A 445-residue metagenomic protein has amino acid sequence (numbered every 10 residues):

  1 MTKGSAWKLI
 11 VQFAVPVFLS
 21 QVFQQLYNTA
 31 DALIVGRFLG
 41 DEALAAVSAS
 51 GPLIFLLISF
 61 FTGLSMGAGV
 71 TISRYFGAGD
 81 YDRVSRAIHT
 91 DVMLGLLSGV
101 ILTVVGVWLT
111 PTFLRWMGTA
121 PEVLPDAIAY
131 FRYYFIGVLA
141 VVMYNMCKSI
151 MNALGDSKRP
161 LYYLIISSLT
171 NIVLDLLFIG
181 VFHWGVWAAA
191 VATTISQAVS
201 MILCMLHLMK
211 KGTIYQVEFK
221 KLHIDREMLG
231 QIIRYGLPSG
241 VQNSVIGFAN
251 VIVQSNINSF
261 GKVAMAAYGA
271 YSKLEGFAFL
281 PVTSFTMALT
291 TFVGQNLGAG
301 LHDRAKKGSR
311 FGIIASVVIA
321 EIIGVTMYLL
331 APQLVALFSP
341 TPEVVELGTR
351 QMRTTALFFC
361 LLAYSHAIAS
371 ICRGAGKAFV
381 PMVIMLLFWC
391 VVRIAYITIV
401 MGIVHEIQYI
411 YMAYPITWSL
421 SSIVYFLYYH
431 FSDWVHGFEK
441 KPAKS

Functional and structural regions predicted by a protein language model:
M1-A14, I72-L139, V181-L237, V293-F358 (+1 more regions): Short alpha-helical transmembrane segments in multi-pass integral membrane proteins
T2-L39, P52-G67, T71, L96-T103 (+4 more regions): N-terminal transmembrane alpha-helices
Q12-D31, Y133, Y144, S167 (+4 more regions): Transmembrane helical elements of multi-pass membrane transporters/channels
L26-A45, L114-P121, L177-W184, S244-K273 (+4 more regions): Helix-terminus/linker motif at the lipid-water interface of multi-pass membrane proteins
L39-P52, A127, F131, A190 (+3 more regions): Small-residue hotspots at the loop-to-helix junctions and early N-terminal turns of transmembrane alpha-helices
L44-V104, V141-P160, A267-A331, L362-M385: Small-residue-rich hydrophobic transmembrane alpha-helices
L56-S59, N171-L176, M201-M205, F277-L280 (+3 more regions): Hydrophobic transmembrane alpha-helices of multi-pass small-molecule transporters
S65, Y134-N152, P160-S168, A189-C204 (+4 more regions): Short runs within selected transmembrane alpha-helices of multi-pass transporters and secretion channels
